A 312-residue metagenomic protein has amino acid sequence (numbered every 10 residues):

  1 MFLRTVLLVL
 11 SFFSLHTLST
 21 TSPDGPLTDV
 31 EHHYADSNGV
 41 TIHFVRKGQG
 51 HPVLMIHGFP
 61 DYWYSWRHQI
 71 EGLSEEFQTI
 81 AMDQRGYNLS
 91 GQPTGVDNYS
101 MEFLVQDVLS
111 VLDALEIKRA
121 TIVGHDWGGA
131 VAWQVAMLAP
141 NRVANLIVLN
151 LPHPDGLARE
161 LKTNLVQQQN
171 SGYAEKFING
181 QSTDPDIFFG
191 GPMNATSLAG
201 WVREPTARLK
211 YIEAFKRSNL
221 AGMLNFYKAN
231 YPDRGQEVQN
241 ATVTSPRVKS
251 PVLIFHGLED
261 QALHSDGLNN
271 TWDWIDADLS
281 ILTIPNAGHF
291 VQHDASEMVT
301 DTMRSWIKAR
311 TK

Functional and structural regions predicted by a protein language model:
M1-T5: Positively charged n-region of N-terminal signal peptides that target proteins for export
V6-S14: Bacterial N-terminal signal peptides
T17-S19: Sec/Tat signal peptide C-region and signal peptidase I cleavage site
S22-H33, V40-I42, P52, W66 (+5 more regions): Flexible "cap/lid" subdomain of the alpha/beta-hydrolase fold that forms the substrate-access gate
R46-S90: Conserved HGGG/HGGXW glycine-rich cap/lid loop of the alpha/beta-hydrolase fold
Q69, V135, T302-W306: Hydrophobic residues on the short alpha-helix immediately C-terminal to a glycine-rich phosphate/catalytic loop
A287-S296, T300: Catalytic histidine-centered segment of alpha/beta-hydrolase-like enzymes
